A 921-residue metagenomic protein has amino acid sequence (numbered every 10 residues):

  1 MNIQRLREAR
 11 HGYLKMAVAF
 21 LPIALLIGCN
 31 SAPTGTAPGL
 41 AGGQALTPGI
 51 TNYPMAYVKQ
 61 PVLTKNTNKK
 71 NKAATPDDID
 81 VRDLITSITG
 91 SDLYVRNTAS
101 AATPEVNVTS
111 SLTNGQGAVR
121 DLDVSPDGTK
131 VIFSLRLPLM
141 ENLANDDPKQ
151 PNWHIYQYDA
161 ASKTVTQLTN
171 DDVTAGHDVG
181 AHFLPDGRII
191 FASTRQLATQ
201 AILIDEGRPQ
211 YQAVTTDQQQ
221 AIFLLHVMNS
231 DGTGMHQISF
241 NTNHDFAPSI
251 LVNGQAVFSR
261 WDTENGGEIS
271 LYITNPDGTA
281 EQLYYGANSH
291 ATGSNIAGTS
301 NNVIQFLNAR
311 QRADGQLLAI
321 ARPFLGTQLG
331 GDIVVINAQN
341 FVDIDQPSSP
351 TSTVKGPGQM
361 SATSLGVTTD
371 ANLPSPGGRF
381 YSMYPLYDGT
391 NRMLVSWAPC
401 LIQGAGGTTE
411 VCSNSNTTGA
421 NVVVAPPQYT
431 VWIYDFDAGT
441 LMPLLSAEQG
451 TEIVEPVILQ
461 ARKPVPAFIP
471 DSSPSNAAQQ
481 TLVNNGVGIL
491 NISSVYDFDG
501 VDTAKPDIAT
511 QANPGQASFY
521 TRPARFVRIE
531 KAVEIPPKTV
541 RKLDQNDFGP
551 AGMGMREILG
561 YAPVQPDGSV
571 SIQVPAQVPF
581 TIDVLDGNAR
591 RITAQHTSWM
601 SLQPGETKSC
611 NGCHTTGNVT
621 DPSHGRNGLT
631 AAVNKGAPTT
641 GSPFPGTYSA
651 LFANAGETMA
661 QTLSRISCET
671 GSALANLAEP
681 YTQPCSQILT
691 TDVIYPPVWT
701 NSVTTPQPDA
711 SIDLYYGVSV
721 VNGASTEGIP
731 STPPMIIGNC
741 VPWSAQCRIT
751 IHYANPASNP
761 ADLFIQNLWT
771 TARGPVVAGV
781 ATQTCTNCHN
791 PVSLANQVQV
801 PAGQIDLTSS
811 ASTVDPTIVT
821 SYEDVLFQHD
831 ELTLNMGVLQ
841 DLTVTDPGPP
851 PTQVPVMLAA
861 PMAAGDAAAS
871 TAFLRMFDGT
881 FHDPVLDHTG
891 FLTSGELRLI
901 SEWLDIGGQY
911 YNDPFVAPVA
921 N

Functional and structural regions predicted by a protein language model:
L25-G28: C-terminal motif of bacterial Sec signal peptides marking the signal peptidase cleavage site
T34-G39, S100-G117, D159-G176, N229-N243 (+5 more regions): Multi-bladed beta-propeller domains
A37-P38, G42-A45, I50-N52, I88 (+9 more regions): Aromatic- and Gly/Pro-enriched helix-to-coil junctions and flexible linker segments
T51, T89, A118-R120, D127 (+12 more regions): Beta-rich catalytic cores
M55, G115-V124, T174-R188, T242-S259 (+5 more regions): Conserved beta-propeller blade repeats
V58-I88, S134-N152, F191-Q220, F258-L271 (+3 more regions): Short, conserved, GDST-rich strand-edge loop motifs in beta-rich repeat architectures
D92-Y94, H154-Y156, L224-H226, S270-Y272 (+2 more regions): A short loop-to-beta-strand structural motif that recurs across blades of beta-propeller domains
L307-W432: Loop/turn-rich, solvent-exposed surfaces of beta-rich toroidal or solenoidal domains
